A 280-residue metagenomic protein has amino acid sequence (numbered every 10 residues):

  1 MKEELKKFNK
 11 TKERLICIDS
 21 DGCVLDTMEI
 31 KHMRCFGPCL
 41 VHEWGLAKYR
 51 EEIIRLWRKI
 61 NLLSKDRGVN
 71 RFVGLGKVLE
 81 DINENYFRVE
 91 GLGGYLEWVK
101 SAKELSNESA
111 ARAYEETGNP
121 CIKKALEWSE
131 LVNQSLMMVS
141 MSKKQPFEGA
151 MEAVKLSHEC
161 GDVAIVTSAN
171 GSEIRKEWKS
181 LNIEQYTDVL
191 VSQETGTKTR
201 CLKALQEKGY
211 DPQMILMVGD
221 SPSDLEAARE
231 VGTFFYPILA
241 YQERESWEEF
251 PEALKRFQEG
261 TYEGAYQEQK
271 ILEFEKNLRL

Functional and structural regions predicted by a protein language model:
T11, C23-A169: Alpha-helical substrate-recognition element adjacent to the catalytic core
K12-I16: Extreme N-terminal starter segment of soluble prokaryotic enzymes
C17-D19, V218: Generic enzyme active-site microenvironment
M33-F36, L181-I183, F234-F235: Glycine-rich, phosphate-binding/catalytic loops in enzymes
M151-E159, K203-G209, R229: Surface-exposed amphipathic alpha-helices with a cationic face
A164-I215: Substrate-recognition "cap/lid" segment bordering the active-site pocket of phosphatases
D211-F257: Acidic, Mg2+-coordinating phosphoryl-transfer loop and its flanking beta/alpha structural elements, shared across
E252-L280: C-terminal accessory extensions appended to soluble enzyme cores
